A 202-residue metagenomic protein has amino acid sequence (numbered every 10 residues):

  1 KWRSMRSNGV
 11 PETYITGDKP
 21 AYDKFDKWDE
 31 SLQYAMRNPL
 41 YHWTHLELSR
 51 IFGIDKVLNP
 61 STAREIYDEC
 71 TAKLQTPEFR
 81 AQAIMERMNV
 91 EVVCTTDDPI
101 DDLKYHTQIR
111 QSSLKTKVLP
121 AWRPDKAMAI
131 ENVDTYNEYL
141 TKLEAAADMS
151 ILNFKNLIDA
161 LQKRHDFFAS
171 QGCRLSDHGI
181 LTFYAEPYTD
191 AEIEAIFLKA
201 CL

Functional and structural regions predicted by a protein language model:
K1-L202: Metal-cofactor-binding active-site regions of metalloenzymes
